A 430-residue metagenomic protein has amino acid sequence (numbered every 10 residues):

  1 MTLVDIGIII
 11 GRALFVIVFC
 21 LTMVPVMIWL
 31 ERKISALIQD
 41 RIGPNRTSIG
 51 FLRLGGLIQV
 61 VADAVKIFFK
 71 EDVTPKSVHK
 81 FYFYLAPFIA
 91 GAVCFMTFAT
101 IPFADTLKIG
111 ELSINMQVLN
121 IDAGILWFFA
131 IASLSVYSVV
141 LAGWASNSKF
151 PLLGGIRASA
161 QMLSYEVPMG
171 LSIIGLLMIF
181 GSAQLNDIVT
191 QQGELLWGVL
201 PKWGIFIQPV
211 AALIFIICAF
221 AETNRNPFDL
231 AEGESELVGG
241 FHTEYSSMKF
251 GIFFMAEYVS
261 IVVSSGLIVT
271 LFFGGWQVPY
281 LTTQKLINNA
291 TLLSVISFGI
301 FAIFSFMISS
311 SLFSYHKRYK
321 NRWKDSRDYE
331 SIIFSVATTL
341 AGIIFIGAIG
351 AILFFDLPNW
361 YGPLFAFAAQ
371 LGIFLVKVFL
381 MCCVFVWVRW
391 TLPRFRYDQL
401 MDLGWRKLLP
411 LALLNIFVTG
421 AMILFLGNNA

Functional and structural regions predicted by a protein language model:
M1-A430: Selective transmembrane helix interface/packing segments
